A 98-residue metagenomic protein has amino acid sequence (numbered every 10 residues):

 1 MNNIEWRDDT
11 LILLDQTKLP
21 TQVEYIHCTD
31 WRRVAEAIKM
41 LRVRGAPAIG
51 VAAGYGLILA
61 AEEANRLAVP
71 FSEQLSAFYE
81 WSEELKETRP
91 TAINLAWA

Functional and structural regions predicted by a protein language model:
N2-A98: Long amphipathic alpha-helical segments
